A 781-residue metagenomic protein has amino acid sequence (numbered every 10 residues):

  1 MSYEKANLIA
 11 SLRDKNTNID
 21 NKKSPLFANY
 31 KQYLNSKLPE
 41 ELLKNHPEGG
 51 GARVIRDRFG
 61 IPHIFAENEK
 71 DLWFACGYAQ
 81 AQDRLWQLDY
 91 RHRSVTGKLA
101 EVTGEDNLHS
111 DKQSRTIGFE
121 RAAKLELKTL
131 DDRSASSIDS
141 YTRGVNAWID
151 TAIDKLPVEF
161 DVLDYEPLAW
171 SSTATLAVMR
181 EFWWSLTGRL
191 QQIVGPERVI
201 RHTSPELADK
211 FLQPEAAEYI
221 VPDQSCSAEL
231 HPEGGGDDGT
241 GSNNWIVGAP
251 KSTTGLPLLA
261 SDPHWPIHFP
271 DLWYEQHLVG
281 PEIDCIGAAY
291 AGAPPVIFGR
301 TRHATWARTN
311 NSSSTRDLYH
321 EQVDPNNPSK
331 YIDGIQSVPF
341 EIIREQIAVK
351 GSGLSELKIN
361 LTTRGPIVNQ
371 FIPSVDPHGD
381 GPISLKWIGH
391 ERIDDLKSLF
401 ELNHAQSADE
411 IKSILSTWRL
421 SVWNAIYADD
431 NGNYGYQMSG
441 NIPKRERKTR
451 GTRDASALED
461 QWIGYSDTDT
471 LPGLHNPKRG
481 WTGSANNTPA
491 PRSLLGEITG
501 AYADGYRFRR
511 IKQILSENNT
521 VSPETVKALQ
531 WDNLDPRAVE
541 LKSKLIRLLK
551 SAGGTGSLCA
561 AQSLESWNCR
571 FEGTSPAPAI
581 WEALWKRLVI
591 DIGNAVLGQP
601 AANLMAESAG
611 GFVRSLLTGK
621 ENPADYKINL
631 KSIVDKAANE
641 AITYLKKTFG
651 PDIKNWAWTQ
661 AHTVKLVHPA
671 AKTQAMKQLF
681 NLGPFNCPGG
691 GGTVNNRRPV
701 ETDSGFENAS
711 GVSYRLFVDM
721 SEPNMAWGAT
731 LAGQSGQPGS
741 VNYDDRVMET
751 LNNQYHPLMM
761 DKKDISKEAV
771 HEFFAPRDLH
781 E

Functional and structural regions predicted by a protein language model:
S2-L258, P263-F269, G287, N594 (+1 more regions): Substrate-recognition/specificity elements adjacent to catalytic centers across diverse enzyme folds
E4-L8, L12-I19, L26, E497-C559 (+1 more regions): Terminal end segments
L26, V95, F119, A123 (+10 more regions): Stable alpha-helical elements in mature extracytoplasmic
P62, A66, D71-A123, T305-K358 (+4 more regions): Gly/Pro-rich active-site capping loops and adjacent beta-alpha segments that organize cofactor/substrate pockets
L72-C76, A122-A135, K386, L396-L402 (+4 more regions): Second-shell loop/turn segments in exported
G239, G280-A291, P295, G299-A304 (+1 more regions): Glycine- and hydrophobic-rich flexible loops that cap the catalytic core of alpha/beta enzyme folds
V368-N369, L420-N518, R570-G573, L584-G593 (+1 more regions): Hydrophobic alpha-helical segments
A583-K665: Charged, long alpha-helical assembly modules
